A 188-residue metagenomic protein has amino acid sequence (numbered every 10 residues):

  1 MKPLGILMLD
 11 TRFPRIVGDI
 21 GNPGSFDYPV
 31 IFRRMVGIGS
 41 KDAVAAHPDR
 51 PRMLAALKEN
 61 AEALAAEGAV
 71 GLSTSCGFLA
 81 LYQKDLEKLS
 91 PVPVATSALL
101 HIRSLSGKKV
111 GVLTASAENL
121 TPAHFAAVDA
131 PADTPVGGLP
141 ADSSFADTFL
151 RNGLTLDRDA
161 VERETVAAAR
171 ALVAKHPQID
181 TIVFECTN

Functional and structural regions predicted by a protein language model:
M1-R52, S116-L156: N-terminal glycine-rich anion-binding loop in soluble enzyme alpha/beta folds
A45-A63, A160-A168: Glycine-rich, highly charged phosphate/nucleotide-binding loops
A55-E59, S75-D85, L89: N-terminal active-site wall of soluble small-molecule enzyme domains
E62-G68, S106, V173-K175: Non-catalytic positions within long, well-ordered alpha-helices that form the structural scaffold/packing of enzyme
G68-L72, P91-V92, Q178-I182: Short active-site oxyanion
G71-Q83, A98-H101, A115-N119, V183-N188: Gly/Ser/Thr-rich loops at beta-strand to alpha-helix junctions that form or flank small-molecule/cofactor-binding
D85-G107: Short, acidic/small-residue loops that bind anionic groups at enzyme active sites
A160-N188: Charge-patterned, long linear interaction tracts outside catalytic cores
